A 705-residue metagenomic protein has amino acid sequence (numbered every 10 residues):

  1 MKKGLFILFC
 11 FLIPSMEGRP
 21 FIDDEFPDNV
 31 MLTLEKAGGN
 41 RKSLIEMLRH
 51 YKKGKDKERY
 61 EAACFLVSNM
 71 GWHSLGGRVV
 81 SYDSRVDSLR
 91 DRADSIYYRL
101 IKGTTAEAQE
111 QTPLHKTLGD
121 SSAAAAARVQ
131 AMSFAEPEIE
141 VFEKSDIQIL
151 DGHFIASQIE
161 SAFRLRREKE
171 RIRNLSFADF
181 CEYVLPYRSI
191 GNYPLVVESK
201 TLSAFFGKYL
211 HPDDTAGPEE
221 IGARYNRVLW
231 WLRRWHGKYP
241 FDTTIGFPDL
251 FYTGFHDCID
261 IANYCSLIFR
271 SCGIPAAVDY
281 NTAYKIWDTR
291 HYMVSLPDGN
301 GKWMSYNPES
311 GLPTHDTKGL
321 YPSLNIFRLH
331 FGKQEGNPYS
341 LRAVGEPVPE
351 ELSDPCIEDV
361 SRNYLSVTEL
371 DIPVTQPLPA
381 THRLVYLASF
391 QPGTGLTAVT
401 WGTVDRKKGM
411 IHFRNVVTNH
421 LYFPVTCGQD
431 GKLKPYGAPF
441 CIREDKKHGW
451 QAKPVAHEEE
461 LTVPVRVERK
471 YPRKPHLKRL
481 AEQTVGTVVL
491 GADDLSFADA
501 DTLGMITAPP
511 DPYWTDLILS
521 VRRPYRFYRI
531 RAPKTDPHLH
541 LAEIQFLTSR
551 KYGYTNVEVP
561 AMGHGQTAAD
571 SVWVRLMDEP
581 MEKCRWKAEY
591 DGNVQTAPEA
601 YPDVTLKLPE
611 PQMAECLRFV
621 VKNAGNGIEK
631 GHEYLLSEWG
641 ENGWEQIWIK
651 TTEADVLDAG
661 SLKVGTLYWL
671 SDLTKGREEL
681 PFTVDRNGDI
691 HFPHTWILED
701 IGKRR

Functional and structural regions predicted by a protein language model:
F26-G38, H50-K55, T117-G119, K208-R227 (+2 more regions): Hydrophobic/aromatic-rich core segments of domains that either
K42-E46, G54-T253, T289: Secondary-structure boundary elements
V367-P377: A short, amphipathic beta-strand motif
P377-G395, E482-L490, S496-F497, L541 (+1 more regions): Short, ordered, surface-exposed loop/turn motifs in non-cytosolic proteins
G393-G409, Q646-T652: Short, acidic Ser/Thr/Gly-rich low-complexity loop/linker segments typical of extracellular and cell-surface proteins
K408-D430, R522-P524, G660-G665: Short Pro-Gly-centered beta-turn/loop motif in secreted/extracellular proteins
C427-A438, K534-H540, T674-P681: Short acidic/polar inter-strand loop motif in beta-rich domains
H457-T515, S520-R523, D536-C616, V620-E629 (+1 more regions): Disordered, acidic Ser/Thr/Pro-rich linker "stalks" and the adjacent N-terminal cap of the next globular domain
